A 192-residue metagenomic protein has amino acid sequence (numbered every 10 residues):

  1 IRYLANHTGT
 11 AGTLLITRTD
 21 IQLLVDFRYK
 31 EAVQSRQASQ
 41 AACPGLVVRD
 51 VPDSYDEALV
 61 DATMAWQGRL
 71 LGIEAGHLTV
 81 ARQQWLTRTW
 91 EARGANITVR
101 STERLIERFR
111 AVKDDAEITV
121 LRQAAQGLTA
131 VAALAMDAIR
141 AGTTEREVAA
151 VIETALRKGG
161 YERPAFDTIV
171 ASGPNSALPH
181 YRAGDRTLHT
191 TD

Functional and structural regions predicted by a protein language model:
I1-A133: A composition/biophysics-driven feature that prefers long, compositionally simple stretches
I1-G12, E103-I106, V112, T143-D192: Short catalytic-site patches enriched in acidic/histidine residues that coordinate or position cofactors/metals
E91, A95, Q123-A133, D137-T144 (+2 more regions): Generic secondary-structure signature for well-ordered alpha-helical cores
